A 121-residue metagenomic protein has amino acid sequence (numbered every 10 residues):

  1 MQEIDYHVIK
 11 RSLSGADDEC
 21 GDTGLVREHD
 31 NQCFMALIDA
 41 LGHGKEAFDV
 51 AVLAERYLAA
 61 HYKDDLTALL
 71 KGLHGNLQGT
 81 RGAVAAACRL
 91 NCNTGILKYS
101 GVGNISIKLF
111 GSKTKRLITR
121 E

Functional and structural regions predicted by a protein language model:
M1-L53, S106-F110, R116, E121: N-terminal entry segment of metal-dependent catalytic domains or homologous docking segments
C20, F48-K115: Catalytic core of PPM/PP2C metal-dependent serine/threonine phosphatase domains
